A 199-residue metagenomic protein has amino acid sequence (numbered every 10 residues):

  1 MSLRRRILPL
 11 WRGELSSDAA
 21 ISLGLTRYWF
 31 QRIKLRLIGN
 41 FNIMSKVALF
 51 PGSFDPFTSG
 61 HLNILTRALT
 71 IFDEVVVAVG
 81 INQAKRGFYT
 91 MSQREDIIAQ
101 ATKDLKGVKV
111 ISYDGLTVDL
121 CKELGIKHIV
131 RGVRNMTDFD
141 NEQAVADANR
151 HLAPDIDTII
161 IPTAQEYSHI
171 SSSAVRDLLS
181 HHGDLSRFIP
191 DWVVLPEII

Functional and structural regions predicted by a protein language model:
L3-R6, L10-L15, A19-A20, G24-Q31: A cross-taxon signal for low-complexity, glycine/charged-rich
S16, T26-R27, I33, D55 (+2 more regions): Hydrophobic alpha-helical elements and their junctions with loops/disorder across both membrane and soluble proteins
W29-I43: Short, Lys/Arg-enriched N-terminal segments with co-localized hydrophobic residues within the first ~10-30 amino acids
N40-I199: Nucleotidyltransferase catalytic core that binds NTPs
